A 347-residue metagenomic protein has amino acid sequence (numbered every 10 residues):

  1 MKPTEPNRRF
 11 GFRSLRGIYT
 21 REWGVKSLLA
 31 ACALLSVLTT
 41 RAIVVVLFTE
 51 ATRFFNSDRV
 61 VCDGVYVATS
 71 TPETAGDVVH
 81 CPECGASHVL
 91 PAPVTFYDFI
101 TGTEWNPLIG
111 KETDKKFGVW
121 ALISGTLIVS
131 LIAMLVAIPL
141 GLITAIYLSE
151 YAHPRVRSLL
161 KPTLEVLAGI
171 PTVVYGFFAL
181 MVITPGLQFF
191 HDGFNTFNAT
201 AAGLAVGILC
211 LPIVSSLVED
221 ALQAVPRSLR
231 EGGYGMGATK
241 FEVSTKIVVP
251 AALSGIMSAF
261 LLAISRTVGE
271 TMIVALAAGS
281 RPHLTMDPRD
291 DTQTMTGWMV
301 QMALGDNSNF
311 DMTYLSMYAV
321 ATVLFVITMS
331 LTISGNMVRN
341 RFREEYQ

Functional and structural regions predicted by a protein language model:
M1-A33, G335-Q347: Transmembrane alpha-helical segments of polytopic membrane transport and secretion proteins
F12-W23, L28, F48-A133, H153 (+1 more regions): Periplasmic/extracellular loop-to-transmembrane helix junction in inner-membrane transport proteins
K26, L140-A179, L217, E345-Q347: Cytoplasmic-entry segments and transmembrane alpha-helices of multi-pass inner-membrane transporters
R41, V45, P139-T144, T163 (+8 more regions): Membrane-embedded alpha-helices of multi-pass transport/permease systems
E165-C210: Generic hydrophobic transmembrane alpha-helix motif, especially the helices
F189, V274-F325: Interhelical loop and adjacent transmembrane-helix boundary motif in polytopic membrane transport permeases
L217-V218, V225, Y234, K240-A278: Transmembrane alpha-helices
E219-Q223, R227, Y234, L261 (+1 more regions): C-terminal transmembrane helix and the adjacent membrane-cytosol boundary/short C-terminal tail of inner/organellar
